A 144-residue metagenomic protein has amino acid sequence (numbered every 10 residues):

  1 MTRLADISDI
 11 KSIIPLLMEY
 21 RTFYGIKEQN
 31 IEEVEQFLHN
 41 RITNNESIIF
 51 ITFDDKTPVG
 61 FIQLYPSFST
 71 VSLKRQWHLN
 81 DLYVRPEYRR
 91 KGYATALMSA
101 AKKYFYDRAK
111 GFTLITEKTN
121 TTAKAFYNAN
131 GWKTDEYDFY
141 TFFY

Functional and structural regions predicted by a protein language model:
M1-P15: A short beta-loop-alpha structural element at the N-terminal edge of CoA-dependent acyl/N-acetyltransferase catalytic
L17-H39: Conserved GNAT-fold acetyl-CoA-binding loop/helix
H39-I51, H78: A short helix-loop-beta-strand connector motif used in the catalytic cores of GNAT acetyltransferases and, in some
I51, T57-P66: Conserved beta-strand in the GNAT
Y88, G92-A100: Conserved acetyl-CoA pyrophosphate-binding loop and the N-cap/start of the following alpha-helix in GNAT-like
R89, F112-A123, T141-Y144: Conserved beta-strand-loop-alpha-helix junction that forms the acyl-donor binding cleft
T95, K118-E136: Conserved active-site alpha-helix within GNAT-family acetyltransferase domains
M98, F105-T116: Conserved GNAT acetyl-CoA-binding A-motif
